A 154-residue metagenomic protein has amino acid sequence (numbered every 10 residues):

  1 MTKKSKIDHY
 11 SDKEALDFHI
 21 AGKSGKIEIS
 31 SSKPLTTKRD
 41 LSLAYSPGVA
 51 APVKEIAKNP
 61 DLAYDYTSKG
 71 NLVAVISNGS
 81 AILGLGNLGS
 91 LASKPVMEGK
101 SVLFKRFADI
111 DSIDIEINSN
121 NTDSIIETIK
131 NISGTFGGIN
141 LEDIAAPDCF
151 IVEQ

Functional and structural regions predicted by a protein language model:
T2-Q154: N-terminal ligand-binding/catalytic initiation module
